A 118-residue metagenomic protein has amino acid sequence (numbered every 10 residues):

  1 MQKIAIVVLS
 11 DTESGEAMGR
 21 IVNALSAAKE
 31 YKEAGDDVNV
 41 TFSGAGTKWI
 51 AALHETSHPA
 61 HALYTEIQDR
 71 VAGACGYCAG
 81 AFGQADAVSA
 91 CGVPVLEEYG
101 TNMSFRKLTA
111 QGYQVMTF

Functional and structural regions predicted by a protein language model:
A5-V22, W49-A52: Short, glycine-rich nucleotide/cofactor-binding loops
G19-A34: Histidine-anchored nucleotide/phosphate-binding helix
A28, V38-S43, A72-C78: Short internal beta-strands
V40, G46-T56: N-terminal beta-loop-helix "entrance" segment that forms/cooperates in small-molecule cofactor or anionic ligand
T56-D86: A glycine-rich helix N-cap at a beta->alpha junction
Q68, C91-G92, Q111: Short, structured coil segments at secondary-structure junctions
F82-A85, S89-P94, E98-M103: A short aromatic-anchored loop/beta-hairpin motif
R106-F118: C-terminal binding/interaction regions
